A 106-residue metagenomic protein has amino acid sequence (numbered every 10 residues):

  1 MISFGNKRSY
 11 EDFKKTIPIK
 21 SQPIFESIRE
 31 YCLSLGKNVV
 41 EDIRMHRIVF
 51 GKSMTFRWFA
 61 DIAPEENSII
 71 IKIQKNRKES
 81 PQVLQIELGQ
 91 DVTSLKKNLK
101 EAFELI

Functional and structural regions predicted by a protein language model:
M1-I106: Charge-dense, helix-prone N-terminal extensions
